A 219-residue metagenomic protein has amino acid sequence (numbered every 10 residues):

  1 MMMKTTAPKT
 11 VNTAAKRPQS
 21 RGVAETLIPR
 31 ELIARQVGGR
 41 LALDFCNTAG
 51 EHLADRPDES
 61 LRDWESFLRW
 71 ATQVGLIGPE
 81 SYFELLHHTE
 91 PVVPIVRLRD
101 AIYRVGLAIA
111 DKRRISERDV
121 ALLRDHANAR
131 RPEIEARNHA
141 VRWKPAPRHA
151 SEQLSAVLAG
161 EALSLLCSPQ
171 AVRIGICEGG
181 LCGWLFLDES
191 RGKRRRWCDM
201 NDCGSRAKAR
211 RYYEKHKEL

Functional and structural regions predicted by a protein language model:
M1-I176, G183: Short helix-coil boundary/hinge micro-motifs
Q153-Y213, K217-L219: BZIP DNA-binding basic region
